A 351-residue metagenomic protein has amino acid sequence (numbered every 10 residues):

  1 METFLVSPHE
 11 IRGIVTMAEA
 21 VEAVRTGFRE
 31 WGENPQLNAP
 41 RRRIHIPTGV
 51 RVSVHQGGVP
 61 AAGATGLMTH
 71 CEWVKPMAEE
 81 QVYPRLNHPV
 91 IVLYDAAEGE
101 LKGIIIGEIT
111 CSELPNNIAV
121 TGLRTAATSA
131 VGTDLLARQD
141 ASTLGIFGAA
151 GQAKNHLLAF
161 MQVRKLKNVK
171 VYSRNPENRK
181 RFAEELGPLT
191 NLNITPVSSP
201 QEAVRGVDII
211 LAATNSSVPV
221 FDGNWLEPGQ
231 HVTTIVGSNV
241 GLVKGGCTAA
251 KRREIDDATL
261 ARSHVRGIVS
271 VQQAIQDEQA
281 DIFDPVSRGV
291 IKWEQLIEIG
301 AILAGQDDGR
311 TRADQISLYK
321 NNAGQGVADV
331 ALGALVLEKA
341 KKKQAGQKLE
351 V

Functional and structural regions predicted by a protein language model:
M1-G122, D140, I297, G326-V330 (+1 more regions): N-terminal ligand-binding/catalytic initiation module
T121-G145, G151-V163: Short internal alpha-helix immediately C-terminal to a glycine-rich phosphate-binding loop in Rossmann-like
T143, K165-N168, N193, V265: Residues at the starts of beta-strands that form the adenosine-phosphate
V163-L189: NAD(P)-binding Rossmann-fold cofactor-contacting core
T190-V207, N224: Short acidic low-complexity segments
E202, I209, S217-T233: Rossmann-fold NAD(P) dinucleotide-binding segment
L226-D308: Rossmann-fold NAD(P)-binding glycine/threonine-rich loop
R310-V351: C-terminal helix-to-coil terminal segments
